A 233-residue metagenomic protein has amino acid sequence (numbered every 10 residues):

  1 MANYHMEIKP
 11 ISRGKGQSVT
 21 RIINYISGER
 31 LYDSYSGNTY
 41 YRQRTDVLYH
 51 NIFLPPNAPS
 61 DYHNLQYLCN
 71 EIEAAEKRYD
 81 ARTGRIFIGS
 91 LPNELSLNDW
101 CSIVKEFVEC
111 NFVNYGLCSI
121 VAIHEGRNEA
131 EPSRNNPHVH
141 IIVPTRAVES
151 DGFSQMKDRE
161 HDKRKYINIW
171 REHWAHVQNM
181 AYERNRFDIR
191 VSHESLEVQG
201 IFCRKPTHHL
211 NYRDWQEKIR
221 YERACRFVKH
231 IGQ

Functional and structural regions predicted by a protein language model:
M1-Q233: N-terminal nicking endonuclease/strand-transfer module with a His-rich metal-binding environment and a catalytic Tyr
